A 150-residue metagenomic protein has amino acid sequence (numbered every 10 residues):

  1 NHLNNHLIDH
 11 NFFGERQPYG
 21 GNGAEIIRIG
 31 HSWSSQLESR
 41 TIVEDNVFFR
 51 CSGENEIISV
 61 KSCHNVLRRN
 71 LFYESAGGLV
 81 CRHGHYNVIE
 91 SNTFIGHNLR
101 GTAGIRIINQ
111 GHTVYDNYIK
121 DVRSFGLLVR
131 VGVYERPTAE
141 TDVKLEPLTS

Functional and structural regions predicted by a protein language model:
N1-S150: Glycine- and acidic/polar-rich repeat regions and solenoidal domains
